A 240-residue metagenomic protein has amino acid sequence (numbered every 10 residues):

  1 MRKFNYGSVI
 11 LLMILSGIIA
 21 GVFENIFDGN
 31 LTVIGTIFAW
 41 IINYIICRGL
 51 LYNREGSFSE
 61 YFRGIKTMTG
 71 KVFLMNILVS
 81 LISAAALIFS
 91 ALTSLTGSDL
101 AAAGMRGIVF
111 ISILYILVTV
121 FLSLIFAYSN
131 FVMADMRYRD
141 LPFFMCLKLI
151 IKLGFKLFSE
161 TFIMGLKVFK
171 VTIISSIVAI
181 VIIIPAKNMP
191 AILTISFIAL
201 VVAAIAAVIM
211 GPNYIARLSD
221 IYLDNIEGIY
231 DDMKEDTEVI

Functional and structural regions predicted by a protein language model:
M1-L100, I108, S123-T172, A204-I240: Helix-coil boundary and N-terminal low-complexity module in membrane systems
G29, S112, S196-A199: Generic detector of N-terminal low-structure segments
A103-V109, P190-T194: Juxtamembrane loop-transmembrane helix junctions in multi-pass integral membrane proteins, especially the extracellular
I108-T119: Loop-to-helix entry region at the N-terminal start of transmembrane alpha-helices in multi-pass membrane transporters
I177-V202: Extracellular/periplasmic helix-loop-helix junctions in multi-pass membrane proteins
